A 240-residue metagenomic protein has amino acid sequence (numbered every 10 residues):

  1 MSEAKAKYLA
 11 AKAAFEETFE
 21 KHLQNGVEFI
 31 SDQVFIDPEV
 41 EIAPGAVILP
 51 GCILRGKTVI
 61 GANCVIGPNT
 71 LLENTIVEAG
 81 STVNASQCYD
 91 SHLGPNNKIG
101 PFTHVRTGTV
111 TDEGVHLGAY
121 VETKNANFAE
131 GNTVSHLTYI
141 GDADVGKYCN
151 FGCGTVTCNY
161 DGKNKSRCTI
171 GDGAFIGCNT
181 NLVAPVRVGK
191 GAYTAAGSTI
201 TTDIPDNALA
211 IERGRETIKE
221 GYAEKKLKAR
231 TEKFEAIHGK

Functional and structural regions predicted by a protein language model:
M1-Q33, D37-V40, P44-G45, G51 (+1 more regions): Terminal amphipathic alpha-helical/low-complexity segments used for targeting or macromolecular assembly
A6-Y8, A13-F15, G26-V27, D32-Q33 (+9 more regions): A short linear-motif detector with a strong N-terminal bias
A10-A14, E78, A129: Residue-level signal for well-ordered alpha-helical positions
V34-L117: Acidic, glycine-rich loop-and-beta core segments that form the ion-binding/anion-interacting portion of active sites
V83-K240: Glycine-rich hexapeptide-repeat left-handed beta-helix
